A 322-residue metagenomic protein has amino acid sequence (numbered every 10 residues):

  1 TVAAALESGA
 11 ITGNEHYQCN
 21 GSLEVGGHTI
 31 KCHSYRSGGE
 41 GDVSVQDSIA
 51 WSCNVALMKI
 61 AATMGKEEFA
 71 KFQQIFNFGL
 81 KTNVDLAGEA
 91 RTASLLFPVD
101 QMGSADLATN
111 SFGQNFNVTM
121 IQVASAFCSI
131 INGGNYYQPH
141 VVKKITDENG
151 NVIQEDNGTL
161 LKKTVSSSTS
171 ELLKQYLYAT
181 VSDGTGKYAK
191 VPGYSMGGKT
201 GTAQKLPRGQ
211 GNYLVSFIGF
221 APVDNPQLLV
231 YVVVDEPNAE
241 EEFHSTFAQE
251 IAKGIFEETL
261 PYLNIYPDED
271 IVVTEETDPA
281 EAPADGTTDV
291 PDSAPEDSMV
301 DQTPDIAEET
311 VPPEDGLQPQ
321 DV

Functional and structural regions predicted by a protein language model:
A3-V234: Beta-lactam-recognizing serine transpeptidase/beta-lactamase-like catalytic domain environment
Q18, E314-L317: Short A/G/S/P-biased low-complexity tracts
N151-N157, Q249-E309, D315: Short, gly/Ser/Thr-rich active-site loops of penicillin-recognizing serine hydrolases
S167, E171, T246-G254: Short, well-ordered alpha-helical segments
Q227, A239-E241, Y262: Intrinsically disordered, low-complexity acidic/polar segments
D235-F247: A short acidic/glycine-rich loop-to-helix N-cap element
P319-V322: Short, solvent-exposed mixed-charge patches
